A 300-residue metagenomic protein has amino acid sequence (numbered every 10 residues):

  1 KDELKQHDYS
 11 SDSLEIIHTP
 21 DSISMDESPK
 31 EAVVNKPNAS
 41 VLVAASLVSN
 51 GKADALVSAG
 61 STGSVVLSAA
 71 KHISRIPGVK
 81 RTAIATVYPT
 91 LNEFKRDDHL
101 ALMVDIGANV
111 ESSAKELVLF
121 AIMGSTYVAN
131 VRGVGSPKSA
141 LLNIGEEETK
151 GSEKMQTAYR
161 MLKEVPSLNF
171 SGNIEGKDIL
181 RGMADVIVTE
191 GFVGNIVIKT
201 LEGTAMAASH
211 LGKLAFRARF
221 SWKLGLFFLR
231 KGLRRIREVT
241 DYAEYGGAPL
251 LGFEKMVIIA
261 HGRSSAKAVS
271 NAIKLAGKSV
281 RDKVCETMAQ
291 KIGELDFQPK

Functional and structural regions predicted by a protein language model:
K1-E31, N50, A55-L180, G194-V269 (+2 more regions): Anion-binding alpha/beta catalytic cores of soluble intermediary-metabolism enzymes, centered on
K36-K52, Y159: Short, well-structured alpha-helical segments in soluble
G191: Conserved catalytic block of serine-dependent lipid acyl chemistry
D282: Flexible, acidic glycine-rich loops studded with aromatic residues
